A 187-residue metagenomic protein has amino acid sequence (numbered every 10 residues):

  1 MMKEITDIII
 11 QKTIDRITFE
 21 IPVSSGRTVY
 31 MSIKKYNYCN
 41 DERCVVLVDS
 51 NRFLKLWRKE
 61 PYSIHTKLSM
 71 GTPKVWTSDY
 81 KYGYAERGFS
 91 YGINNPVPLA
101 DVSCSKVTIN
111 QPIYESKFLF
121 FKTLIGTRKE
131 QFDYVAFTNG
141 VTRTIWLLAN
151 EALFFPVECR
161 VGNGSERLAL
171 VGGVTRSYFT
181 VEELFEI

Functional and structural regions predicted by a protein language model:
M2, T6, D15, P22 (+4 more regions): Short alpha-helix boundary/capping and kink motifs at helix termini
L68-M70, E158-V161, S177-E182: Short, surface-exposed linear patches
K122-T175: A short, basic-hydrophobic beta/loop patch
L170-I187: Compact, glycine/acidic-enriched structural inserts
